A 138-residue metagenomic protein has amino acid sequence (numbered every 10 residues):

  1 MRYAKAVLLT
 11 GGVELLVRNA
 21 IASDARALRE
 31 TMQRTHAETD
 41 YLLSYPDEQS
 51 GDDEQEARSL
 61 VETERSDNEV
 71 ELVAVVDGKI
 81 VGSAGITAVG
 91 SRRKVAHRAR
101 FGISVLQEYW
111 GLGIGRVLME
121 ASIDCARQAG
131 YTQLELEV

Functional and structural regions predicted by a protein language model:
M1-G11: Short acidic N-proximal helix/loop "leader" segments that mark the beginning of a domain or an inter-domain linker
G12, R98-R100, Y131-Q133: Short, solvent-exposed beta-strand edge segments and adjacent coil->beta transition regions
L15-E30: A short beta-loop-alpha structural element at the N-terminal edge of CoA-dependent acyl/N-acetyltransferase catalytic
A20, V105, V138: Hydrophobic adenine-recognition pocket in adenosine-nucleotide-binding enzymes
E30-D47, T63: Helix-loop element at the rim of GNAT/NAT acetyltransferase active sites that forms part of the acceptor-substrate
E48-H97, G102-L106, M119-E120, C125: Acetyl-CoA-dependent GNAT
G111-R116: Glycine-rich acyl-CoA binding loop
M119, A126-V138: Conserved GNAT acetyl-CoA-binding A-motif
